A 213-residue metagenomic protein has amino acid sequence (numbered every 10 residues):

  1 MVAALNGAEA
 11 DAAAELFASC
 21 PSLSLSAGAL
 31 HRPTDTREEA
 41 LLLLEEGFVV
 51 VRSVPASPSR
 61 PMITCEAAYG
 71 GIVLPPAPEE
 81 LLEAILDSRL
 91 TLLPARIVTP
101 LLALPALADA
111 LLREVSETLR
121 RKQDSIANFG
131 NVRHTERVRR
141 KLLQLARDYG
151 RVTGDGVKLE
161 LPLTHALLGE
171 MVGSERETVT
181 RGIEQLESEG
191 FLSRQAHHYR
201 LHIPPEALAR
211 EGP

Functional and structural regions predicted by a protein language model:
M1-L30, A68-V73: Cyclic nucleotide-binding regulatory module and flanking cytosolic helices
C20, E38-E39, L159: Short loop/turn microsegments at loop-to-beta-strand junctions
A29-L86: Cyclic nucleotide-binding regulatory domains
L41, T91-L92, P162: Short aromatic/basic micro-patch
M62-R120: Cyclic-nucleotide recognition modules
D109-G173: Polybasic "coupling" helices that flank or enter modular domains
R147-P213: Phosphate-/nucleic-acid-contacting segments
